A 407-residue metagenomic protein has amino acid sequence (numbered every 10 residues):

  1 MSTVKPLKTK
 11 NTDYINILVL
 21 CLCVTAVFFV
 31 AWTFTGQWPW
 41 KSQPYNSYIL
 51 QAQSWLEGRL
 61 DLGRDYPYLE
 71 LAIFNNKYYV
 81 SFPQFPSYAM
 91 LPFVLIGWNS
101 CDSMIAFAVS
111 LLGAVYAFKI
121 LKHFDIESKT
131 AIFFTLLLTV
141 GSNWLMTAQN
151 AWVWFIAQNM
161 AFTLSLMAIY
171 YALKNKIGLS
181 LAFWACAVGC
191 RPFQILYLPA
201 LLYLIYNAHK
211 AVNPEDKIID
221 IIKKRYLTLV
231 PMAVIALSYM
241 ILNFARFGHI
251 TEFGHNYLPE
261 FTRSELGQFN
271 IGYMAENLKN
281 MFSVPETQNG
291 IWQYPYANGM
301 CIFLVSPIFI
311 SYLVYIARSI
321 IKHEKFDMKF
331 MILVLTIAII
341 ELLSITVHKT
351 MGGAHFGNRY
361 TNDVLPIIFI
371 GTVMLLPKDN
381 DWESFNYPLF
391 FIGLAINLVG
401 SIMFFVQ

Functional and structural regions predicted by a protein language model:
M1-Q407: Membrane-proximal envelope and lipid/glycan-remodeling enzymes
